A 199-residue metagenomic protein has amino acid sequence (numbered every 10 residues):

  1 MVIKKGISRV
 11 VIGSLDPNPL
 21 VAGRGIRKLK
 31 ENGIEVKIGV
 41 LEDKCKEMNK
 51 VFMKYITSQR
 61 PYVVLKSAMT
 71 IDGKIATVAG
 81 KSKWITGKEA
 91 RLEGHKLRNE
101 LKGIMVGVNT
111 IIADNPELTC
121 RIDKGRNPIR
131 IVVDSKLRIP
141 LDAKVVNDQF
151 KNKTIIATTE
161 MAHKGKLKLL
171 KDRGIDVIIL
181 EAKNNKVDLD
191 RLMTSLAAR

Functional and structural regions predicted by a protein language model:
M1-C45, I129, I155, E160: Zn2+-dependent cytidine deaminase-like catalytic core
S14, N49, A79: Short, flexible helix/strand-to-coil boundary loops that buttress conserved ligand/catalytic motifs in alpha/beta
V21-A22, M48-N49, L189: Short Asp/Glu-rich motifs
R24-G25, N32, K50-F52, S58 (+1 more regions): Charge-rich, low-complexity amphipathic helices in intrinsically disordered tails/linkers adjacent to domains
I26, E42-N49, R91-R98: Hydrophobic, well-ordered secondary-structure segments
V40-A68: Proteins enriched for Cys/Gly/acidic motifs involved in redox and nucleic-acid/cofactor modification
K54, V64-I71, I75-R199: Active-site ligand-binding patch in enzyme domains
